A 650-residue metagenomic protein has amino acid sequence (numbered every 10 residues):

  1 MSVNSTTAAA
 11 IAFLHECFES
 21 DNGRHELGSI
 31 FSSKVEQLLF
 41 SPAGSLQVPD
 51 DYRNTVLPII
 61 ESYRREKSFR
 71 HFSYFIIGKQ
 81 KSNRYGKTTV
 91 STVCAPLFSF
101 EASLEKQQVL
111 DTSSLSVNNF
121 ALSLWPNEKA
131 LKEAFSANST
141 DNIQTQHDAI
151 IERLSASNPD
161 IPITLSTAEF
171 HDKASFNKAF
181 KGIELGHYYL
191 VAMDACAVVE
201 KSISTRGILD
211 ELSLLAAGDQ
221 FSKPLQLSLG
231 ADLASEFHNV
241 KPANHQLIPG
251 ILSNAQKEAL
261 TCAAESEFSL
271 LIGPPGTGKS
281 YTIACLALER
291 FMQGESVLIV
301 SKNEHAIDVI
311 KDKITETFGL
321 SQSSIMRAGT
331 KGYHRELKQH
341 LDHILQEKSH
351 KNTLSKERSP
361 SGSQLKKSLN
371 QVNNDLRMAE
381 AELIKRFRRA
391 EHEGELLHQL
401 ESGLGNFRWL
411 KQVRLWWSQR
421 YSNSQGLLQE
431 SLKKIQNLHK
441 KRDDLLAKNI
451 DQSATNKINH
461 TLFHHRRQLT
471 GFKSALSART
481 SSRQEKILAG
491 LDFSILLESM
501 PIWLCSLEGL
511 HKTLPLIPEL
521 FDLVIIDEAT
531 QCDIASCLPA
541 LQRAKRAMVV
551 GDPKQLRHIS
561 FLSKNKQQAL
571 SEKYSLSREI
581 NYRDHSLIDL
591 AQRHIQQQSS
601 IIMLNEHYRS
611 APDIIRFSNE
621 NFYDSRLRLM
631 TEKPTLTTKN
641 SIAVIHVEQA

Functional and structural regions predicted by a protein language model:
M1-P249, S324-G329, H343-T353, Q371 (+2 more regions): Accessory, charged alpha-helical segments in nucleic-acid-processing enzymes
N158-N254, E382, G405-L520: Conserved helicase NTPase catalytic core signature
S175, E200, P275, S280-I283 (+6 more regions): Conserved ATP-binding/catalytic motifs of P-loop helicase motor domains
H238-A243, L247-A381, K385-R388, H392: P-loop NTPase Walker
L270, L298-V300, W503-L504, I525 (+2 more regions): Structural motif
D375-W416: Extended alpha-helical coiled-coil "stalk/arm" regions that act as elongated linkers or oligomerization scaffolds
S494-I495, E508-L523, Q531-A650: Conserved helicase motor core of SF1/SF2 NTP-dependent helicases
